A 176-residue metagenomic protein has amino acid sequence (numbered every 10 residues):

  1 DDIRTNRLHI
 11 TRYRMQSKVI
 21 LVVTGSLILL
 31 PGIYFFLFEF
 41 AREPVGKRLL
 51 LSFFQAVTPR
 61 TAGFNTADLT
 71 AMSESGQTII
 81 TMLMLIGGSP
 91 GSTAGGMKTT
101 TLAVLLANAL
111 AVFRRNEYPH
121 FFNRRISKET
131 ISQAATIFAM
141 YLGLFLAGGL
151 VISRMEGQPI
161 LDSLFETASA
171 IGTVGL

Functional and structural regions predicted by a protein language model:
D1-L176: Membrane-proximal intracellular helices of multi-pass ion channels
